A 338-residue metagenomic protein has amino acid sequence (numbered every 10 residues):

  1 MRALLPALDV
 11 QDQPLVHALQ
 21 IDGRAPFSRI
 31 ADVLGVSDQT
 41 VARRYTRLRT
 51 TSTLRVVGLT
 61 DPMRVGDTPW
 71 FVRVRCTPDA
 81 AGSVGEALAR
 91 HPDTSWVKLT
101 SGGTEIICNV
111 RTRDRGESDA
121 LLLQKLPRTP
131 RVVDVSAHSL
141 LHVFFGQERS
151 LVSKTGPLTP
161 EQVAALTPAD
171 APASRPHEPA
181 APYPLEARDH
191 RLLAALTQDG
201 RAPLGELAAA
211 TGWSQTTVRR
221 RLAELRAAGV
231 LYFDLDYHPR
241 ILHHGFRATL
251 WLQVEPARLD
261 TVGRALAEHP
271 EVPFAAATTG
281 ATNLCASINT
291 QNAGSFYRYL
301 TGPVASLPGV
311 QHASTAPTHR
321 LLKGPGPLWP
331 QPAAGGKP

Functional and structural regions predicted by a protein language model:
M1-P338: A compositional/biophysical signature of low hydrophobicity enriched in polar/charged and small residues
